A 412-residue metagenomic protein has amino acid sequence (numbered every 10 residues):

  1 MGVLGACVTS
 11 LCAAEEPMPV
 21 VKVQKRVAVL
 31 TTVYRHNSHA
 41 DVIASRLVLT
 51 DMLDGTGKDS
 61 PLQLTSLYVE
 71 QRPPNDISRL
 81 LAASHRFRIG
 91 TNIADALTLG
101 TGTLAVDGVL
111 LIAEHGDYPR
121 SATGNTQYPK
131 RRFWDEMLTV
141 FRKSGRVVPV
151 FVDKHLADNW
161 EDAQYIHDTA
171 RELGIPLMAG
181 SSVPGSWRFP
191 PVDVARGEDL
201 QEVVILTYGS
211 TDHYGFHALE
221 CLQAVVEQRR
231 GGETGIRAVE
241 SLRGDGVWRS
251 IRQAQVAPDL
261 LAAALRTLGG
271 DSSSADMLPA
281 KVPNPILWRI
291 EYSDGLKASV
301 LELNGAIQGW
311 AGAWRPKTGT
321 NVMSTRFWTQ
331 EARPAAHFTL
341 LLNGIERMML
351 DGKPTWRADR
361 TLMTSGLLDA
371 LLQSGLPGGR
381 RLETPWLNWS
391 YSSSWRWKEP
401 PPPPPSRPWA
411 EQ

Functional and structural regions predicted by a protein language model:
M1-A14: N-terminal export signals
P17-S84, V203: N-terminal Rossmann-like dinucleotide-binding module
P17-V20, G124-T126, M348-Q412: C-terminal helix-rich "cap/oligomerization" subdomain common to oxidoreductases
R88-L97: Short acidic-hydrophobic, aromatic-tinged amphipathic segments that line or gate anion-handling sites
D107-A113: N-terminal Rossmann-like NAD(P) cofactor-binding module of classical short-chain dehydrogenase/reductase
E114-V183: Beta-strand-loop-alpha-helix segment that lines the small-molecule cofactor/substrate pocket of alpha/beta enzymes
V203-L296, L303-G305, M363-G366: Rossmann-like dinucleotide-binding domain that binds NAD(P)(H)
S274-D359, E411: NAD(P)-dinucleotide binding in Rossmann-like oxidoreductases
